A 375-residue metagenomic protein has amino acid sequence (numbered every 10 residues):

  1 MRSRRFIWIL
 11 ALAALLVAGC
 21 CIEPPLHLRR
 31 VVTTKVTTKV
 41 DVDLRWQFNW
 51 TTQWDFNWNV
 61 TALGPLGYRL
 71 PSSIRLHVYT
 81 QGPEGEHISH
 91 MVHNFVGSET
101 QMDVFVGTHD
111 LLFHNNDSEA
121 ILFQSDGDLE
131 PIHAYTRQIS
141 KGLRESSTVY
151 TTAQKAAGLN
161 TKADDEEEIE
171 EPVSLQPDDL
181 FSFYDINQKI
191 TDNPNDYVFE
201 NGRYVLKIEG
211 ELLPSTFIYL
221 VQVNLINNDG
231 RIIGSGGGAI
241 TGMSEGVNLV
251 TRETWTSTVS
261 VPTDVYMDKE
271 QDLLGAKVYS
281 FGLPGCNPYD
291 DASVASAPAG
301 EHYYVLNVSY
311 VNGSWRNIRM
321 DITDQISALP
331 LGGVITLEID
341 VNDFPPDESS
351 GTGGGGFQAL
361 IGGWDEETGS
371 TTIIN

Functional and structural regions predicted by a protein language model:
R4, W8, L16-T52: Bacterial Sec-dependent N-terminal signal peptides
L28-V32, G210-S215, T371: Short loop/turn and low-complexity linker motifs enriched in small/turn-promoting residues
K35-D41, D110-L112, K207-E209, I218-Q222 (+3 more regions): Beta-strand secondary-structure signal
D41-Y68, Q222-R231: Structural motif
Y68-Q124, I232-A328, N375: Tryptophan-paired
E84-L212: Short, low-hydrophobicity acidic/polar segments
D164-E270: A sequence/structural signal for flexible, mid-protein segments enriched in small/helix-disrupting residues
A328-N375: Hydrophobic, glycine-enriched assembly/anchoring segments
